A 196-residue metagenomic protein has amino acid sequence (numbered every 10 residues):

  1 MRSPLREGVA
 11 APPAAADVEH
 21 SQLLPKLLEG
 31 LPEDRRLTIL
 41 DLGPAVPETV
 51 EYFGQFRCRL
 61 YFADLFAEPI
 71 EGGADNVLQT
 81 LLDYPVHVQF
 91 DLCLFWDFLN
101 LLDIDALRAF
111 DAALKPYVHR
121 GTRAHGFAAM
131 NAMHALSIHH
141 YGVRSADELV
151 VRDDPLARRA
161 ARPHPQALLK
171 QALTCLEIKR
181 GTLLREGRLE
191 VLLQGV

Functional and structural regions predicted by a protein language model:
M1-G30, V46-Y84, R123-V196: Class I (Rossmann-like) S-adenosyl-L-methionine-dependent methyltransferase catalytic domain, capturing the SAM-binding
E33: Electropositive, gly/pro-rich neighborhoods at or near active sites that engage anionic ligands
R36-T38: Nucleotide donor/acceptor-binding cores
L42: Conserved beta-strand/loop positions that form the S-adenosyl-L-methionine
A45-P47, N100-L101: Gly/Ser/Thr-rich loops at beta-strand to alpha-helix junctions that form or flank small-molecule/cofactor-binding
L81-Y84, F90, A113: Periplasmic/luminal catalytic loop of GT-C fold multi-pass membrane glycosyltransferases that transfer sugars from
V88-R108: A short SAM/SAH-binding and catalytic strip from SAM-dependent methyltransferases
R108-R123: A short glycine-rich, Lys/Arg-flanked "PGG" loop and its adjoining helix->strand segment in the class I
